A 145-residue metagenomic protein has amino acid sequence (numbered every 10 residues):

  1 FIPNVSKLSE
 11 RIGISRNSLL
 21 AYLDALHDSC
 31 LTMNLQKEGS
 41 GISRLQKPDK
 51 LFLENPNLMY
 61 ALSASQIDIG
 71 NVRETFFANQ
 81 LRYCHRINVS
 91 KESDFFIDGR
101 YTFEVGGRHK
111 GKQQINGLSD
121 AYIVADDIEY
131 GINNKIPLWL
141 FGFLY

Functional and structural regions predicted by a protein language model:
F1-K91: Accessory nucleic acid-recognition modules appended to NTPase machines
L45, F96-I97, N116-G117: A structural signal for short secondary-structure junctions
E54, V105, V124-D126: Generic beta-sheet signal
L58-M59, R108-H109, I128-E129: Short, solvent-exposed loop/turn segments at secondary-structure junctions
I69, R108-G117, I132-N133: Active-site-adjacent loop/helix micro-motif of nuclease/hydrolase catalytic cores
L81, F95-G111: Conserved catalytic cores of phosphodiester-cleaving nucleases, focusing on short active-site segments
D98, D120-G131: Nucleic-acid nuclease catalytic cores
E129-Y145: Domain-level recognition of nuclease-like catalytic cores that cleave nucleotide substrates
